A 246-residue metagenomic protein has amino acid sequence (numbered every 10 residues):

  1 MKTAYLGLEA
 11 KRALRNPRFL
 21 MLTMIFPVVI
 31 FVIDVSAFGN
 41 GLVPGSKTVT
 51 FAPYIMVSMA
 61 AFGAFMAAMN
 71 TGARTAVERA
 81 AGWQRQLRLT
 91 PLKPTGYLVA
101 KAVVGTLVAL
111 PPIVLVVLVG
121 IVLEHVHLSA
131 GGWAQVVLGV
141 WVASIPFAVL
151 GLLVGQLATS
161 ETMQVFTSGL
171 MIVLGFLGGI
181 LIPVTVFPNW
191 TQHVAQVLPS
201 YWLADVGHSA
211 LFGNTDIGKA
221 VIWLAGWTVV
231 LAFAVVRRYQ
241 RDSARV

Functional and structural regions predicted by a protein language model:
M1-E9, P44, P94-L98, H125 (+3 more regions): Juxtamembrane loop-helix boundary motifs flanking transmembrane segments in multi-pass membrane proteins
M1-E9, T48-A52, V77-L89, L110-L118 (+1 more regions): Hydrophobic alpha-helical transmembrane segments
M1-Y5, I180-V221: Short hydrophobic, aromatic-rich alpha-helical segments embedded in or entering the lipid bilayer of multi-pass
Y5-A81, A109, I113, H125 (+2 more regions): Transmembrane helix-boundary elements of multi-pass transport/secretion proteins, especially ABC-type permease modules
I33-G41, L157-V197, Y201: Transmembrane helix segments
V35-S36, G120-I121, H125, L152-Q156 (+5 more regions): Transmembrane helix-loop junction
R74-T106: Helix-loop-helix units of permease transmembrane domains in multi-pass membrane transporters, especially ABC
P94-I172, T215-A225, A232-V235: Alpha-helical transmembrane segments and their short interhelical loops
